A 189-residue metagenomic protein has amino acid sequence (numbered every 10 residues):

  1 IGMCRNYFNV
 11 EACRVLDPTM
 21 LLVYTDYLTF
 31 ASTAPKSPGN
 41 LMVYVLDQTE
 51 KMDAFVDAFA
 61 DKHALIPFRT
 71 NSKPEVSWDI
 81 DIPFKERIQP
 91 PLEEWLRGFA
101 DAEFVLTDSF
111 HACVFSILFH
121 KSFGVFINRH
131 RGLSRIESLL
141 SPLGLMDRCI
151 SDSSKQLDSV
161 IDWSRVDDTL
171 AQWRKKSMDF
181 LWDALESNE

Functional and structural regions predicted by a protein language model:
I1-E189: Active-site anion-handling motifs in enzyme catalytic cores
